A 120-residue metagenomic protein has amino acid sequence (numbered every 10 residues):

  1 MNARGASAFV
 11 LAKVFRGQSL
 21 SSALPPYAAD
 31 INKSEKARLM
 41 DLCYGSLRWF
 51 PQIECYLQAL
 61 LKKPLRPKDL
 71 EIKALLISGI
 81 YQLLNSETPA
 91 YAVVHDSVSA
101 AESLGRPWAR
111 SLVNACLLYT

Functional and structural regions predicted by a protein language model:
M1-K63, I80-Y81, E87: N-terminal interaction/assembly modules
A37-M40, W108-A115: Σ70-family region 2.3-2.4 aromatic/basic alpha-helix that recognizes the −10 promoter and nucleates DNA melting
L42, A74-I80, V113: An amphipathic alpha-helical micro-motif enriched in hydrophobic residues with embedded/adjacent acidic residues
R66-K73, N85-V94, P107-L112: Short, flexible active-site-proximal loops enriched in glycine and acidic residues
S97: Conserved nucleotidyltransferase catalytic core and NTase-mimicking acidic/glycine-rich helix/loop elements in nucleic
L104: A short alpha->loop->secondary-structure connector
Y119-T120: Conserved small/polar residues in nucleotide/adenosyl-binding loops
